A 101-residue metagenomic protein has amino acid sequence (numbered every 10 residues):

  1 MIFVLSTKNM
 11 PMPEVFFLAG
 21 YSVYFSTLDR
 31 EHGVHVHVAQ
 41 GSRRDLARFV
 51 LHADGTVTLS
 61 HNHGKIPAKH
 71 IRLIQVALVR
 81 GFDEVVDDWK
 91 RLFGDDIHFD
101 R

Functional and structural regions predicted by a protein language model:
M1, M12, D54, A68-I71 (+1 more regions): Low-complexity, intrinsically disordered short peptide segments enriched in small/polar/basic residues
M1-I2, V15-F16, V23-Y24, R48 (+2 more regions): Intrinsic disorder/low-structure terminal segments
M1-N9, D95, R101: Right-hand nucleic-acid polymerase module
V4-G41: N-terminal first-folded block
L28-K69: A short, structured beta-strand/loop element
H63-R101: Well-ordered alpha/beta subsegment
